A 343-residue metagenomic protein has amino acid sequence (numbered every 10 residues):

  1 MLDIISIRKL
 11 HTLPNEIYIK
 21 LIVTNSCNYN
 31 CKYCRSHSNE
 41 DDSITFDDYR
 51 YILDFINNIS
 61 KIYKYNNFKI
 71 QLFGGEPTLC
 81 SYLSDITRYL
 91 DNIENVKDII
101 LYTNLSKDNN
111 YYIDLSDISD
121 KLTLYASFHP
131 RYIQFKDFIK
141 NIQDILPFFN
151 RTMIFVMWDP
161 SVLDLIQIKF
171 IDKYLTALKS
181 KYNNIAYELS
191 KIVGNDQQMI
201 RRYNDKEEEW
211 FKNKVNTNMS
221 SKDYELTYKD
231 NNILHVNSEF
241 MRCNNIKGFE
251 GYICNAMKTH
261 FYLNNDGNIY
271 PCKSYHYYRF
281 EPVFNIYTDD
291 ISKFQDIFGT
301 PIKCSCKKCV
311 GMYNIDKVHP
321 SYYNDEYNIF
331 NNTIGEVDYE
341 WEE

Functional and structural regions predicted by a protein language model:
M1-I17, H37, D266-E343: Flexible mid-to-C-terminal extensions adjoining Fe-S/redox cofactors in radical SAM and related proteins
L10-Y51, K273: Canonical Radical SAM [4Fe-4S] cluster-binding loop centered on the CxxxCxxC motif and its immediate flanking residues
V23, G74-G75: Short acidic donor-binding/metal-coordinating loop in glycosyltransferase active sites
T24, N28, G251, K303: Residues immediately within or flanking Cys/His clusters that coordinate Zn2+ in small zinc-binding modules
S26, N30, R35, I52-Y63 (+2 more regions): Glycine-rich short-loop/terminal segments
N30, D41-S43, L79-S81, N109-N110 (+4 more regions): Short catalytic/ligand-binding loop motif for oxyanion handling, primarily in non-cytosolic enzymes, centered on
L53-L72, C80-A177, Y182-E188: Radical SAM/AdoMet-radical enzyme domain recognition
K173-Y277: A C-terminal junction/extension of Radical SAM enzymes
